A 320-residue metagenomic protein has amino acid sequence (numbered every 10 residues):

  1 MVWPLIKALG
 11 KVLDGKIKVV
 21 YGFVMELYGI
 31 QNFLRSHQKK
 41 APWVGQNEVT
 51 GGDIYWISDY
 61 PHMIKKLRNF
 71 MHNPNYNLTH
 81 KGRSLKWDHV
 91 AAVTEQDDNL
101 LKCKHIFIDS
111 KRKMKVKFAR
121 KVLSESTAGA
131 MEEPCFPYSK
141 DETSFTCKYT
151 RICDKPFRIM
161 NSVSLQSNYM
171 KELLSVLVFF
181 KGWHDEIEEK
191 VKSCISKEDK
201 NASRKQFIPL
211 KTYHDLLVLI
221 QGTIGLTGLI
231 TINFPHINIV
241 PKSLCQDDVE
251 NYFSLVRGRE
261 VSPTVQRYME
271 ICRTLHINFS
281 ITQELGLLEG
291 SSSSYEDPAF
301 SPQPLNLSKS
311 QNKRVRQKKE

Functional and structural regions predicted by a protein language model:
M1-E320: Non-catalytic regulatory appendages
